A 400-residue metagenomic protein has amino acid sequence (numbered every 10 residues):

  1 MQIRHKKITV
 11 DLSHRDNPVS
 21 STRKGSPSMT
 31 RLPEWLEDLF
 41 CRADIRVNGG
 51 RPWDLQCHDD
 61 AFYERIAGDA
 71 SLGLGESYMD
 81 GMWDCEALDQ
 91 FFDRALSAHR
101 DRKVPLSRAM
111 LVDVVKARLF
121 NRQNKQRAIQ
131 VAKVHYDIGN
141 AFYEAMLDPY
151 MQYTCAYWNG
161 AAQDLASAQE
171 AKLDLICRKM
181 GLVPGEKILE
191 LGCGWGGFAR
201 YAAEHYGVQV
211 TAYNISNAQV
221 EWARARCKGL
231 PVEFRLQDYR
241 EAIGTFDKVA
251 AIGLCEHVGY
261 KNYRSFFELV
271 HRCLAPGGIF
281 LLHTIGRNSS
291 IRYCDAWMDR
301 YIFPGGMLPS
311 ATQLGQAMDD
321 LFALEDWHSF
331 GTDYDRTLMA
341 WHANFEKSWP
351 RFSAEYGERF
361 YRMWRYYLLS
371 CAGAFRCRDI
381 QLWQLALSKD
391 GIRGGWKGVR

Functional and structural regions predicted by a protein language model:
Q2-Q163, S167-Q169, L175: Feature captures hydrophobic
P184-G192: Conserved class I S-adenosyl-L-methionine
W195-Y206: Conserved SAM-binding loop of SAM-dependent methyltransferases across substrates and taxa, primarily the Class I
G229-R240: Conserved SAM-binding strand-loop segment of SAM-dependent methyltransferases
R240-V249: A short acidic, Gly/Pro-enriched loop at the edge of an enzyme's catalytic core that lines a small-molecule cofactor
R264-P276: A short glycine-rich, Lys/Arg-flanked "PGG" loop and its adjoining helix->strand segment in the class I
G277-I285: Conserved beta-strand signature within the Rossmann-like core of class I S-adenosyl-L-methionine
I285-R400: Substrate-binding/catalytic lobe of Class I Rossmann-like enzymes that use SAM or dcSAM, i.e., the mid-to-C-terminal
